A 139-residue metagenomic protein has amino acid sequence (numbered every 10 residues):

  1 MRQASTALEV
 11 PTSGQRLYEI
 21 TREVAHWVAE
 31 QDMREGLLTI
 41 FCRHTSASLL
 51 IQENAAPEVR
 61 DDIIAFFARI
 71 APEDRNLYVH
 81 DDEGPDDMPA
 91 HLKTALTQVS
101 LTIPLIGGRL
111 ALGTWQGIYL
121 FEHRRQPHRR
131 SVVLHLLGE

Functional and structural regions predicted by a protein language model:
M1-E139: Active-site histidine-anchored catalytic micro-motif
